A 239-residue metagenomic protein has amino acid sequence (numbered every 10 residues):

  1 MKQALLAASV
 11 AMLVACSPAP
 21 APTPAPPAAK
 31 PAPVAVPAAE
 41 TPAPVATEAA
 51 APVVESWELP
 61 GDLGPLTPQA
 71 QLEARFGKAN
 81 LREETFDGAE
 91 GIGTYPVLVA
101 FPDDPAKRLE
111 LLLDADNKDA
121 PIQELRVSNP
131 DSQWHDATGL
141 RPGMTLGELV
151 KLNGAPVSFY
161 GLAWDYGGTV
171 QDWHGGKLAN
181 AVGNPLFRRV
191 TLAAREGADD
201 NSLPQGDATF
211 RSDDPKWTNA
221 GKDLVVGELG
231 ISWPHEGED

Functional and structural regions predicted by a protein language model:
M1-A8: Sec-dependent signal peptide recognition, specifically the positively charged N-region followed immediately by
L13-A15: C-terminal motif of bacterial Sec signal peptides marking the signal peptidase cleavage site
S17-Y166, V170-F187, A193-D239: Short helix/turn-capping signatures at newly exposed starts of structured segments
